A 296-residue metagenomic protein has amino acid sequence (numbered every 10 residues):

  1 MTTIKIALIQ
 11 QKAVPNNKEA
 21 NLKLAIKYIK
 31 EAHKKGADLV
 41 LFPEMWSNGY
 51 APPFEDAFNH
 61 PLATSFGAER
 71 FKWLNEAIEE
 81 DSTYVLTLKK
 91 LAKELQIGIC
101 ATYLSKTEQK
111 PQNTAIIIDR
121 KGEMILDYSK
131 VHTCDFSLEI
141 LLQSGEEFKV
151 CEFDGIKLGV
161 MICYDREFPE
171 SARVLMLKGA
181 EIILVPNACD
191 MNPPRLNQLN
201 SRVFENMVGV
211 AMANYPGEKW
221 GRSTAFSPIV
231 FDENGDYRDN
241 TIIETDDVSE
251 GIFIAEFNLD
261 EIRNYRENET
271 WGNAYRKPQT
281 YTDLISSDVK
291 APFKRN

Functional and structural regions predicted by a protein language model:
M1-I6, V150-G159, I182: Beta-strand-turn-beta hairpins that frame and shape the catalytic cleft of phosphate-ester-processing enzymes
M1-L39: N-terminal glycine-/serine-/threonine-rich phosphate-binding loop
K5, C100, T114, E147 (+1 more regions): Conserved beta-strand and immediately adjacent loop positions that scaffold enzyme active sites
K18, I29-K121, C189-N206: Cys-nucleophile CN-hydrolase/nitrilase-fold catalytic domain and related Cys-dependent amidase chemistry that acts on
A77-I99, K157, R166-I254: CN hydrolase (nitrilase-like) catalytic-core segments centered on the catalytic cysteine and neighboring Lys/Glu
K121, D127-Y128, T241-D246: Short hydrophobic alpha-helix segments
C134-K149, R166-E170: Active-site glycine-rich loop that binds ribose-phosphate moieties when present
V150, Y215-N296: C-terminal beta-strand edge segments of enzyme domains
